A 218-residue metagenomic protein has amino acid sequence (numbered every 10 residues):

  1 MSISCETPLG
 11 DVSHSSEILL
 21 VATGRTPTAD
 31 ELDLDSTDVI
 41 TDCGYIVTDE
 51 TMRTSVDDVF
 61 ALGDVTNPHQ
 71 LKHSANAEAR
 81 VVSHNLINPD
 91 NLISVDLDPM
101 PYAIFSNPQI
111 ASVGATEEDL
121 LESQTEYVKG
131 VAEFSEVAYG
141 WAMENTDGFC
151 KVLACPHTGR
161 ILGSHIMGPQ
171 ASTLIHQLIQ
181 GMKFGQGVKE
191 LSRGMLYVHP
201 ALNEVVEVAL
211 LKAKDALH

Functional and structural regions predicted by a protein language model:
M1, V56-D57, M143-G148: A short, glycine/Asx- and small/polar-enriched loop/turn that sits immediately N-terminal to a beta-strand
M1-S13, L19: Conserved beta-strand-loop-beta-strand element in the redox core of flavoprotein oxidoreductases
E6-L9, T54, A115-E118: Flavin (primarily FAD) cofactor-binding/catalytic cores of flavoenzymes
P8, D49-E50, C155-P156: Short, acidic, Ser/Thr-enriched surface-loop or helix-capping motifs
L9-V12, T51-M52, W141-A142: Replace "in large, NTP-powered and nucleic-acid-processing enzymes" with "in large, NTP-powered factors and other
H14-P89, S192: FAD-site-proximal beta/loop scaffold in flavoenzymes
N85-G114: Active-site-proximal substrate-binding core of FAD-dependent oxidoreductases
S106-T116, L121-H218: Flexible, glycine-rich terminal cap/loop adjacent to redox cofactors in electron-transfer oxidoreductases
